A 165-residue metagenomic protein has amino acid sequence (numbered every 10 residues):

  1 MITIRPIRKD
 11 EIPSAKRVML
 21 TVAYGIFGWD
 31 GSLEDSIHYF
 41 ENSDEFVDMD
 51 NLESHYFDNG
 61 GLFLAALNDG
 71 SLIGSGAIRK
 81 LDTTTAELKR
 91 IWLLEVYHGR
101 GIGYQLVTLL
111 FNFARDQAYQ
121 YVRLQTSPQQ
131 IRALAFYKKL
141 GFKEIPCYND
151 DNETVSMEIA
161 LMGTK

Functional and structural regions predicted by a protein language model:
M1-I4: Extreme N-terminal starter segment of soluble prokaryotic enzymes
P6-K89, L94-E95, V107-L109, F113 (+2 more regions): Acetyl-CoA-dependent GNAT
Y97, G101: Glycine-rich phosphate-binding loop
Q120-K165: C-terminal "cap" of GNAT-fold acetyltransferases
